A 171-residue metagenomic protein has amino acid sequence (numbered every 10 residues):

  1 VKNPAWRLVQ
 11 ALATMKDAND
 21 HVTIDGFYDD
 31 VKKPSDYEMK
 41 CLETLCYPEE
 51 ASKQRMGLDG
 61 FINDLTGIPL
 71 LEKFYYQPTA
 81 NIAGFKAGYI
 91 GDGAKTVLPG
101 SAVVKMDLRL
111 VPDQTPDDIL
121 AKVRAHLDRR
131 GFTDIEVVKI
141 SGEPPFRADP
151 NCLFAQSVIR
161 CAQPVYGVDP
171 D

Functional and structural regions predicted by a protein language model:
V1-D171: Metal-dependent amide/peptide-bond hydrolase catalytic core, centered on the "pita-bread" metallohydrolase fold
